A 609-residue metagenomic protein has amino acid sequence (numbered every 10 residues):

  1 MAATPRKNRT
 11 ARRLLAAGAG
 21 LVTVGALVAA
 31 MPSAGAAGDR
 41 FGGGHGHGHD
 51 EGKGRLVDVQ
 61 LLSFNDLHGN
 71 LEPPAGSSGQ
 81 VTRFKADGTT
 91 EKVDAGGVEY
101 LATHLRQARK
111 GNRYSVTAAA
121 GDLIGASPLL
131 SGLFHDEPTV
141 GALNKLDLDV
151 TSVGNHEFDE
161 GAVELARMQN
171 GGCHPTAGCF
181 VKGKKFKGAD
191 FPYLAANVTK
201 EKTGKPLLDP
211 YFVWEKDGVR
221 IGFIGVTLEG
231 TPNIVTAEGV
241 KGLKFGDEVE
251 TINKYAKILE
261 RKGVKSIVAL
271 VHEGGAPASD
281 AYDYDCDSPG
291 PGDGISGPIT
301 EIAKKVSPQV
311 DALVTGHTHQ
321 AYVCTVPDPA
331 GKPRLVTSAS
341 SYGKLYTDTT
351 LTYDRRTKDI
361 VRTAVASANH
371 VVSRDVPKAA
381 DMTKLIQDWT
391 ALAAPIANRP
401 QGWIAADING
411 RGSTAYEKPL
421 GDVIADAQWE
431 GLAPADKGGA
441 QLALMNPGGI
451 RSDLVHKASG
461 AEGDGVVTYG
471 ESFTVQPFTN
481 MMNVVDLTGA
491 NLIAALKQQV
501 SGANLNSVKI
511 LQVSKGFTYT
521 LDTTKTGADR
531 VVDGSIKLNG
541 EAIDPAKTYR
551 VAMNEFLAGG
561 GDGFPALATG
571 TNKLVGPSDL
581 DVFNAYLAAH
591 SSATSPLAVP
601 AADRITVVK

Functional and structural regions predicted by a protein language model:
M1-A37: Secretory targeting and sorting signals
A2-A3, K7, A37-F41, H47-V371 (+4 more regions): Acidic, metal/ion-coordinating pockets
L15-A16, V28-K53, Q387, T606-K609: N-terminal low-complexity, Pro/Thr-rich disordered segments that flank secretion/membrane-targeting signals
R55-Q60, F64, N70, Q80 (+6 more regions): Feature captures C-terminal
A364-P377, K537-G540: Short, solvent-exposed aromatic-acidic interface loops
V365-A366, G402-I404, V484-D486: Short amphipathic
T383-Q401: Acidic, glycine-rich low-complexity/disordered segments
N398-E417: Glycine-rich phosphate/diphosphate-binding loops and the adjacent beta-loop-alpha structural elements that coordinate
